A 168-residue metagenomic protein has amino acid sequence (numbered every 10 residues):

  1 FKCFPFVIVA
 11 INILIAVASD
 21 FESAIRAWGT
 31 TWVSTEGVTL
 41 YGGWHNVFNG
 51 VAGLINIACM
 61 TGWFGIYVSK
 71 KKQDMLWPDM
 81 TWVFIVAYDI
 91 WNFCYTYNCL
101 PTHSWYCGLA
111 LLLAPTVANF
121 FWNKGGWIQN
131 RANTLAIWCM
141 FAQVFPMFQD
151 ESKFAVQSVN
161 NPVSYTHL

Functional and structural regions predicted by a protein language model:
K2-G125: Generic multipass alpha-helical transmembrane bundles of integral membrane proteins
I11, A132-D150: Hydrophobic alpha-helical membrane segments
S23-T31, G125-A132, E151-V159: A cytosolic-side transmembrane-helix exit/cap motif
G42, Q157-V163: Non-cytosolic membrane-interface motifs at loop->transmembrane helix junctions
N92-C94, Q143-V159: Hydrophobic alpha-helical transmembrane segments in multi-pass integral membrane proteins
T166-H167: Conserved small/polar residues in nucleotide/adenosyl-binding loops
